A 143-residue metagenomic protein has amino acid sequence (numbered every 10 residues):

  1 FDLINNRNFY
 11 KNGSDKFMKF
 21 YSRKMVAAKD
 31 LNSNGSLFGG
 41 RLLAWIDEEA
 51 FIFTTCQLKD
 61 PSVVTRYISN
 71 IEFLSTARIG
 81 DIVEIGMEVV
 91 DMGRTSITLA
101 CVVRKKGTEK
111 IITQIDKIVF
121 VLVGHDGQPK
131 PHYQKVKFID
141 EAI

Functional and structural regions predicted by a protein language model:
G13-T65, V121-I143: Hot-dog-fold acyl-thioester-processing enzymes
F20-Y21, F73, R78-I79, V90-I143: HotDog/MaoC-like acyl-thioester-processing domains
I52-D91: A contiguous binding-surface segment within folded domains or other stable secondary-structure elements
